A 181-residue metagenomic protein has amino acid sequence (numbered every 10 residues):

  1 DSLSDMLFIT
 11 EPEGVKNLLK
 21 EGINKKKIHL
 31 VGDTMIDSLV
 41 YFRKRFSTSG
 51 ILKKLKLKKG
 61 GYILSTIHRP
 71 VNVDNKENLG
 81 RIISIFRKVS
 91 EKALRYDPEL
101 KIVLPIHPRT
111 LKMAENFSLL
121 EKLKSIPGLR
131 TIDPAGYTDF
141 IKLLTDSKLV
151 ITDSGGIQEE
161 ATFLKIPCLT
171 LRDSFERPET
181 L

Functional and structural regions predicted by a protein language model:
L3, I23-N24, S125-P127, L164: Short, structured coil segments at secondary-structure junctions
L3-N78: A nucleotide-sugar donor-handling region in carbohydrate enzymes
L7, F140-T180: A donor-sugar binding/catalytic signature common to diverse glycosyltransferases and related nucleotide-sugar
I9, L30, P105, I151-T152: Short beta-strand scaffold positions
N17, S38, K112-A114, E160: Phosphate- and divalent-cation-binding pockets in alpha/beta enzyme and binding domains that engage nucleotide-derived
K20-G22, K122-K124, E160, P178-L181: Short loop/helix-cap segments at secondary-structure boundaries that form the rim of catalytic
V31, I132, L171: Hydrophobic residues at beta-strand termini and immediately following loops that shape nucleotide-binding pockets
S47-D146: Donor-nucleotide binding loops and adjacent catalytic segments primarily of GT-B fold Leloir glycosyltransferases
